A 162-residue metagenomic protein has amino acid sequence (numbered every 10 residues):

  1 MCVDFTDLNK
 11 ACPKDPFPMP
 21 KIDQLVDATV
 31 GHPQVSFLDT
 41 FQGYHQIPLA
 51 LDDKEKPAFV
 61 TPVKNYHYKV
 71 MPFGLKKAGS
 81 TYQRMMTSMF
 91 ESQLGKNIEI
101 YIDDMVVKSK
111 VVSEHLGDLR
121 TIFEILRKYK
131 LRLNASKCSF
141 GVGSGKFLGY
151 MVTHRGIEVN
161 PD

Functional and structural regions predicted by a protein language model:
M1-D162: Retroelement reverse transcriptase polymerase core
